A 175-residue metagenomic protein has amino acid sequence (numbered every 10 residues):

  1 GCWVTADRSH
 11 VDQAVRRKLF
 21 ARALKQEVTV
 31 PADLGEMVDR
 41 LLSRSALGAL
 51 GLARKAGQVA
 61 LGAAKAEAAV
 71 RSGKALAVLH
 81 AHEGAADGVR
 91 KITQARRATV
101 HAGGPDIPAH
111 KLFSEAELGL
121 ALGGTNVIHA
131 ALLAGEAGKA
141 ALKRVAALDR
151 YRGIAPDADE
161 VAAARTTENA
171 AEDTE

Functional and structural regions predicted by a protein language model:
G1, A56-G57, A75-A77, G103-P108 (+1 more regions): Short active-site oxyanion
G1-D7: Short beta-strand-alpha-helix junction that forms the catalytic/metal-binding core of metal-dependent nuclease domains
R8-G88: Extended interfacial segments that mediate partner engagement and assembly in macromolecular machines
L19, I92-A95, G124-T125: Short, glycine/charged-enriched secondary-structure capping and boundary segments
R71, R96-P105, G123: Arginine/glycine-rich "motif VI" loop of SF2 helicases in the C-terminal RecA-like domain
T93-A98, A146-L148: Short, solvent-exposed amphipathic alpha-helical segments in soluble enzyme and RNA/protein-processing domains
A109-A163: Helix-rich interaction surfaces within compact, conserved domain-sized segments that mediate assembly or partner
D159-E175: Charge-patterned, long linear interaction tracts outside catalytic cores
